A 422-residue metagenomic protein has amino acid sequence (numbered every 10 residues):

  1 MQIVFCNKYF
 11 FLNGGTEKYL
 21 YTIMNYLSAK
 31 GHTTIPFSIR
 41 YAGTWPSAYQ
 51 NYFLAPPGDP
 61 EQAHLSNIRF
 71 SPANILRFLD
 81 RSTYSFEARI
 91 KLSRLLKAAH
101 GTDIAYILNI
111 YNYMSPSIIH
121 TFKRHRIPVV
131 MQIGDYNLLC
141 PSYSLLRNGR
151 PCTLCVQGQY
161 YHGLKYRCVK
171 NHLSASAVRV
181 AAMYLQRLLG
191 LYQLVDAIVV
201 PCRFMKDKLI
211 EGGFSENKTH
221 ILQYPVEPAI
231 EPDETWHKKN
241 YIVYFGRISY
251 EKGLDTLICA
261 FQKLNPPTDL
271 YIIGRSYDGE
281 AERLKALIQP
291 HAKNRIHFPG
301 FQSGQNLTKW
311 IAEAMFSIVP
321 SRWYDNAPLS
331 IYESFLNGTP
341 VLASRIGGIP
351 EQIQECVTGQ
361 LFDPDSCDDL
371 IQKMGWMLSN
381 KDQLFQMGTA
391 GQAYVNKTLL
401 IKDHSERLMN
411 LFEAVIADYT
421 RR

Functional and structural regions predicted by a protein language model:
N7-N13, N25-F86, L95, A99 (+1 more regions): N-terminal strand-loop element at the rim of the active site of nucleotide-sugar-dependent glycosyltransferases
V199, E234-K252, I258-Q262, Y271: Conserved donor-binding/catalytic core segment of Leloir-type glycosyltransferases
F204, P225: Carbohydrate-associated surface elements
E282-Q305: Nucleotide-activated donor-binding/catalytic signature segment of Leloir-type glycosyltransferases, i.e., the conserved
F301-Q302, K309-A314: Short alpha-helical donor nucleotide-sugar binding micro-motif in glycosyltransferases
A312-N326, T339: Acidic donor-binding loop of glycosyltransferase active sites
E355-C356, Q360-C367, W376-K381: Conserved acidic donor-binding segment of nucleotide-sugar-dependent glycosyltransferases
D369, W376, Q383-T398, H404-N410 (+1 more regions): A short, well-ordered alpha-helix in the C-terminal region of glycosyltransferases
